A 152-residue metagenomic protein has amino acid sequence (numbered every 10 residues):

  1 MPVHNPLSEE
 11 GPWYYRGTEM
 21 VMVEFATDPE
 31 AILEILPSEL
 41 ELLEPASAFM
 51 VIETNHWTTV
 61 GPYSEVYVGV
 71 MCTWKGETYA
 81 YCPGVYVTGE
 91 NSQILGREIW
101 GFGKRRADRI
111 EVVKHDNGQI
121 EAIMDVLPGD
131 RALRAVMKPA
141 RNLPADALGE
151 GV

Functional and structural regions predicted by a protein language model:
M1-P62: Hydrophobic, proline/glycine-rich low-complexity stretches
I32, L40, Y67-G69, V87-G89: General N-terminal targeting signals
H56, A80-V152: Internal, well-folded beta-alpha domain core
E65-M71, C82: Aromatic/basic-lined ligand-recognition segments that form π-stacking hydrophobic pockets flanked by Lys/Arg to engage
C72-G76: Beta-strand elements of well-folded, non-transmembrane domains
